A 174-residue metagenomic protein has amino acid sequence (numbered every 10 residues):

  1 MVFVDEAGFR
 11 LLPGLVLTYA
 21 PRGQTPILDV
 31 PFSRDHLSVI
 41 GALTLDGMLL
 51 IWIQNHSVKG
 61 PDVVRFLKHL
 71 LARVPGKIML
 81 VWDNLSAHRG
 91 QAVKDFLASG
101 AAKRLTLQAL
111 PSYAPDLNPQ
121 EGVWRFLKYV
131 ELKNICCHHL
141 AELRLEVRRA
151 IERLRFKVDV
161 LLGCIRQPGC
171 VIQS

Functional and structural regions predicted by a protein language model:
M1, P119-S174: C-terminal anion-handling pockets and recognition modules
M1-K68, P168-S174: Extended, low-complexity cationic-aromatic segments
D5-E6, G76-R89, L110-Y113, N118: Acidic/histidine-rich, metal-coordinating catalytic segments
P13-V16, V93-K94, P119-G122: Short aromatic-enriched loop/helix-cap "lid" or pocket-rim segments at secondary-structure transitions that line
Y19-Q24, A102-T106, W124-V130: Short glycine/proline- and charge-enriched loop/turn segments that cap or connect secondary-structure elements
T25-P31, G100-P119, I135-C136: RNase H-like polynucleotidyl transferase catalytic core
V63-K68, A72, L80-V81, L85 (+3 more regions): Single, function-defining residue in the core of a domain
Q91-A101: Short, aromatic/basic amphipathic alpha-helical patches
